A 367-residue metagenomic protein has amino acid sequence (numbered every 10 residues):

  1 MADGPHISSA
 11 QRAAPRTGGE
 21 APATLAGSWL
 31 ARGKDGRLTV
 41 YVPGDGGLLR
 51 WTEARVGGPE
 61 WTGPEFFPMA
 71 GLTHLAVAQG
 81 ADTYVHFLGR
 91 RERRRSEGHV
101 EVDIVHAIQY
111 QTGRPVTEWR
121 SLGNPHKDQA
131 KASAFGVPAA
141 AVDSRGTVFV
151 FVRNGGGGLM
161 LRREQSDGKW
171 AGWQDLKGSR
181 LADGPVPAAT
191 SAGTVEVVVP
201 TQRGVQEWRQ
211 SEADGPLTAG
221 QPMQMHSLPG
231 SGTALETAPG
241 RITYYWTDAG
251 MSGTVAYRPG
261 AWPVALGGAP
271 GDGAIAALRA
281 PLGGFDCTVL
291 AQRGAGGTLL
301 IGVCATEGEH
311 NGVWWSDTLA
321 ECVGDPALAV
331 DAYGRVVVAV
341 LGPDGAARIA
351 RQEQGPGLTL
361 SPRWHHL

Functional and structural regions predicted by a protein language model:
A2-L367: A structural motif
